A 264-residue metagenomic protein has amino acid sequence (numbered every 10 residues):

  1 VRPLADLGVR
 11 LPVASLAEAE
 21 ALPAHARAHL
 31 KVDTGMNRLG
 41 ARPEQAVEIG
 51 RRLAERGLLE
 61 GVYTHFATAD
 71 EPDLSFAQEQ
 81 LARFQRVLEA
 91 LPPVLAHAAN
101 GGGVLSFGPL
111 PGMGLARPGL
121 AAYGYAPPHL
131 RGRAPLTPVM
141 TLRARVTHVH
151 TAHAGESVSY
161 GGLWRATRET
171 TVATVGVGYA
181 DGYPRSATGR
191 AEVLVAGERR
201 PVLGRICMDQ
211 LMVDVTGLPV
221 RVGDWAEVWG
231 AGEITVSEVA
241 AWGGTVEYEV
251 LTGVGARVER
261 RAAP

Functional and structural regions predicted by a protein language model:
V1-P12: A glycine-rich helix N-cap at a beta->alpha junction
L4, L53-R56, E89-A90, F107-L110 (+6 more regions): Solvent-exposed alpha-helices and their adjacent loops that cap or buttress functional pockets in soluble metabolic
L7, A17-E20, A24-R27, V32-E156: Active-site loop/helix belt of alpha/beta enzymes
L11, L53, V254-R257: Alpha-helix boundary/capping residues
V13-L16, G40-P43, L74-L81, L136 (+7 more regions): Electropositive phosphate-/nucleotide-binding environments in soluble metabolic enzymes
V149-P264: C-terminal accessory subdomain/extension
